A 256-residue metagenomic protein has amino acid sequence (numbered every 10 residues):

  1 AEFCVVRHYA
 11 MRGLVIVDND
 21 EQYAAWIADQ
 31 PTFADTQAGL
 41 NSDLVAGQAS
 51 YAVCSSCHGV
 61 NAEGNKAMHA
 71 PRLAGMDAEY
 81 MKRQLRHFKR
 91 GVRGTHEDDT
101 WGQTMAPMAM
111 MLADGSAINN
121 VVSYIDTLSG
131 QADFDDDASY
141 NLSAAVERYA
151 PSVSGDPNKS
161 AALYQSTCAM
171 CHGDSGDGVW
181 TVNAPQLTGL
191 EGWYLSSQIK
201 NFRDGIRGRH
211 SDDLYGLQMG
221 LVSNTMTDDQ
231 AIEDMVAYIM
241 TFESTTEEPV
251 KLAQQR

Functional and structural regions predicted by a protein language model:
A1-A34: Extracellular/periplasmic metallocenter environments
H8-M11, K66-R72, F88-A138, W180-Q186 (+3 more regions): Axial heme c-ligation environment in periplasmic c-type cytochrome domains
Q22-Y51, E63-H69, T127-Y164, V179-N183 (+2 more regions): Electrostatic cytochrome c docking/interface patches
D35-A38, S56-G59, M105, M219: Sequence context of c-type cytochrome heme-c attachment sites
G47, A52-N61, V121, I125 (+3 more regions): The canonical Cys-X-X-Cys-His
Q48-G91: The feature marks the first
Y51-C54, A70, A78, G102 (+5 more regions): Disulfide-stabilized extracellular ectodomain repeats and their linkers
